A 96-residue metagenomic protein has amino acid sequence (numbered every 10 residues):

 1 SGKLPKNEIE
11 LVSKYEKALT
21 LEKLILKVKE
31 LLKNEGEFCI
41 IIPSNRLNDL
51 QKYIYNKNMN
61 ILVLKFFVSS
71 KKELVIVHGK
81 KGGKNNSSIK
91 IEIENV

Functional and structural regions predicted by a protein language model:
S1-K23, K27: Mobile active-site "lid"/loop adjacent to the S-adenosyl-L-methionine
L4, F38, K81-N85: Compositionally biased, intrinsically disordered low-complexity regions
L11-V12, N58-N60, G82, N95: Short, low-complexity, polar/charged sequence segments that are solvent-exposed and flexible
K17-K72, I76-H78: Conserved Class I SAM-dependent methyltransferase catalytic core
K71-V96: Flexible, glycine-/basic-rich loop-and-beta segments that form/coincide with the SAM-dependent methyltransferase
